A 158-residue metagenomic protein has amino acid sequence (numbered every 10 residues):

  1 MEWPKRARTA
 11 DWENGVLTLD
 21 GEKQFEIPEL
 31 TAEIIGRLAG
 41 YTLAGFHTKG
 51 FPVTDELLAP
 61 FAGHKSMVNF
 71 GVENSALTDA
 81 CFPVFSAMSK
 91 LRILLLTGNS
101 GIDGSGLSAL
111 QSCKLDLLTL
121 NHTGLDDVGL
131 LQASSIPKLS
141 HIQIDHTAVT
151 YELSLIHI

Functional and structural regions predicted by a protein language model:
P4, R8, E13, I27-G36 (+5 more regions): Leucine-rich repeat
L19-L30, I34, T42-V53, L57 (+4 more regions): Concave beta-strand-loop units of leucine-rich repeat
G63, A87: Predominantly soluble domains enriched in secretory-pathway, periplasmic, or organellar proteins
I156-I158: Conserved small/polar residues in nucleotide/adenosyl-binding loops
